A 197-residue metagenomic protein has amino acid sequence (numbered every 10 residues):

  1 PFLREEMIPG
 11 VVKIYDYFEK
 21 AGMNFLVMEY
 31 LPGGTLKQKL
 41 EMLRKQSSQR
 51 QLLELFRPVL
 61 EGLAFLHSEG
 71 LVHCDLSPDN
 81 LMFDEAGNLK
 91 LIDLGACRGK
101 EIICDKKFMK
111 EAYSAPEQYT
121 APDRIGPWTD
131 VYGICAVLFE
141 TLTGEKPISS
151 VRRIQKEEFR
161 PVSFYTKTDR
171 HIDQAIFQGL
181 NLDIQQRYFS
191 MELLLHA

Functional and structural regions predicted by a protein language model:
P1-P9: Structural motif at the C-terminus of the N-lobe alphaC helix and the adjacent alphaC-beta4 loop of the Hanks-type
Y17: Activation-segment/catalytic-loop signature of the eukaryotic protein kinase fold
A21-T35, K39: Conserved short submotifs of the Hanks-type protein kinase catalytic core that shape the nucleotide-binding pocket
L55-F56: Activation segment signature within eukaryotic-like protein kinase domains
V59-L71: Protein kinase catalytic-loop region centered on the HRD/HxD motif
N80-L91: Conserved protein kinase catalytic/activation segment
A112-A197: C-terminal lobe helix-coil module of Hanks-type protein kinase domains
